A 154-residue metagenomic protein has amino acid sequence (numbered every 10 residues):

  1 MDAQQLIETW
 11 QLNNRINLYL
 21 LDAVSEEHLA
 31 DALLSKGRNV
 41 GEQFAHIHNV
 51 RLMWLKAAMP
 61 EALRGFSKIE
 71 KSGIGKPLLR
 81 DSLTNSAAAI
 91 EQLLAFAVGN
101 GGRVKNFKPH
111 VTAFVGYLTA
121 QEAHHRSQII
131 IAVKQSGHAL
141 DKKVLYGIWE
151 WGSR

Functional and structural regions predicted by a protein language model:
M1-Q4: Basic/polar N-terminal segments that are highly enriched at the extreme N-terminus, encompassing both cleavable
I7-Q11, R15-L21, H28-K68, K105-R154: Short, contiguous alpha-helical
K56-F96: Helix-adjacent hinge/juxtasegments
Q92-K108: Acidic catalytic patch
